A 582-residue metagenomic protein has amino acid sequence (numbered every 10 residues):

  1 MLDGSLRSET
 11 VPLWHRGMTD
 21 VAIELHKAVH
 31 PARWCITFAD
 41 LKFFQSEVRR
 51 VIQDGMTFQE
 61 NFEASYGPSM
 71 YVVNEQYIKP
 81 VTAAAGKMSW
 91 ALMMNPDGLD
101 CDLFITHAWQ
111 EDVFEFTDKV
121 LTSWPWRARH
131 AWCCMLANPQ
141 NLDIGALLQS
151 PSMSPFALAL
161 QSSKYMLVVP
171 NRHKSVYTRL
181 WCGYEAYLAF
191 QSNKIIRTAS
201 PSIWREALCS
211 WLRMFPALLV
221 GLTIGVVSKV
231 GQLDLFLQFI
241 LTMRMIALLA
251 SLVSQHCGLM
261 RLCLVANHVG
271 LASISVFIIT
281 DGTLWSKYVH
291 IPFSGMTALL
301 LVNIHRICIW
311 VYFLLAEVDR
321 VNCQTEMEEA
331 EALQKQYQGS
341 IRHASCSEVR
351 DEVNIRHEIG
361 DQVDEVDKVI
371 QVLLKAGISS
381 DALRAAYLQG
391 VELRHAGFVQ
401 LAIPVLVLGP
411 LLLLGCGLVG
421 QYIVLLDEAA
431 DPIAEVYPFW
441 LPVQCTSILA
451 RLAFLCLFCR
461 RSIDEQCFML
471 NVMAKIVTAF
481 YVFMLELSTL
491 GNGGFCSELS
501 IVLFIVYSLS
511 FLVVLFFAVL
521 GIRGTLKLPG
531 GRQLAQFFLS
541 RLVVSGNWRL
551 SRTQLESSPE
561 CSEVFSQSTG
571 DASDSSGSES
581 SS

Functional and structural regions predicted by a protein language model:
L2-F565: The feature represents the membrane-entry module of six-transmembrane cation channels
L555-S582: Intrinsically disordered, low-complexity serine/threonine-rich segments that act as phosphorylation-prone tracts
